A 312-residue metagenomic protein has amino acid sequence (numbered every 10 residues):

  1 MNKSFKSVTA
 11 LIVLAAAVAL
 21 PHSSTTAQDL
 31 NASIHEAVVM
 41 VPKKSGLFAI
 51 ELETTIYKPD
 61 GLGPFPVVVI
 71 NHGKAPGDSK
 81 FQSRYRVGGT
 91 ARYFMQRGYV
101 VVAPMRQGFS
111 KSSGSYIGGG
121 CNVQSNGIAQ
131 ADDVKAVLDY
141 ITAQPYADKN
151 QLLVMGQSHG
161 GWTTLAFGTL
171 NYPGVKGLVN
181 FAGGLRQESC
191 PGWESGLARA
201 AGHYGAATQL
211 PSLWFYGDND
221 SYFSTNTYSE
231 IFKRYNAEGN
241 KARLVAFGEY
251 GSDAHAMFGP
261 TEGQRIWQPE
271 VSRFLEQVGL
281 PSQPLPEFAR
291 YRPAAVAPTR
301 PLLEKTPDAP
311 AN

Functional and structural regions predicted by a protein language model:
Q28-L62: N-terminal cap/lid segment of alpha/beta-hydrolase-fold proteins
P64-G73: Short beta-strand element of the alpha/beta-hydrolase
A75-V87, Y93, A103-A129: Cap/lid segment of the alpha/beta-hydrolase catalytic domain
N122-Q144: Alpha/beta-hydrolase active-site loop
Y146-Q157: Alpha/beta-hydrolase fold nucleophile elbow
G161-Y172: Short glycine-enriched nucleophile-adjacent loop and the immediately C-terminal alpha-helix near the catalytic center
G177, G183-R243: The feature captures the conserved acid-bearing segment of alpha/beta-hydrolase catalytic domains
G239-N312: C-terminal catalytic histidine-bearing segment of alpha/beta-hydrolase fold enzymes
